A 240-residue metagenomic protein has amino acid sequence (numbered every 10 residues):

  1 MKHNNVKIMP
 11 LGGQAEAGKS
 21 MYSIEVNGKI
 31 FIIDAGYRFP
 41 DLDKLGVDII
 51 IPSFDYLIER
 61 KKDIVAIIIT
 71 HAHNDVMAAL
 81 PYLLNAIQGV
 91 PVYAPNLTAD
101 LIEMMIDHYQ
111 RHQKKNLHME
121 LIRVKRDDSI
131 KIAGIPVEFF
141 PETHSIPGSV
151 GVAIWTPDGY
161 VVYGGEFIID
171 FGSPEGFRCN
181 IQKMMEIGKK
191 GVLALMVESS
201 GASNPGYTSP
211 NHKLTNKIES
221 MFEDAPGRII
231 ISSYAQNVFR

Functional and structural regions predicted by a protein language model:
M1-I68, H73-R240: His/Asp/Glu-rich metal-coordinating catalytic cores of metallo-dependent phosphodiesterases/hydrolases acting on
